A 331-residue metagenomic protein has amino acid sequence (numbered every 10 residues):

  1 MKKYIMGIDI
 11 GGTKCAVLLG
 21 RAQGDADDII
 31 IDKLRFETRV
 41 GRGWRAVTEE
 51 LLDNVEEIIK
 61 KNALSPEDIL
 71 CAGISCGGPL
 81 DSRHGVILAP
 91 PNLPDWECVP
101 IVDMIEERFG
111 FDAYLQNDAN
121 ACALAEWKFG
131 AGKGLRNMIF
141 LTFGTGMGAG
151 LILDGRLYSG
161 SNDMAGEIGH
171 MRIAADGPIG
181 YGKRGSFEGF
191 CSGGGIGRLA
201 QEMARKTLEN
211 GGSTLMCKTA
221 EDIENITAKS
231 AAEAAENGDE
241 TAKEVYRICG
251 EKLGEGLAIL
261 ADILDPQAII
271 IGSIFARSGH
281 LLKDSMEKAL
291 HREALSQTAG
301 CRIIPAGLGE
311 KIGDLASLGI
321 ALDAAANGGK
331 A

Functional and structural regions predicted by a protein language model:
M1-C71, D81-H84, D103-F111, K128-L135 (+1 more regions): ATP-binding/phosphotransfer module of carbohydrate and carboxylate kinases, centering on a glycine-rich
D32-F36, P91, S161: Short hydrophobic alpha-helix segments
T38-R39, D95-W96, A165-E167: A short acidic/small-residue loop/turn micro-motif
V86-W96: A charged helix-plus-loop insertion that forms the helical arch/lid used to bind and gate nucleic-acid substrates
A113-N117: General beta-strand structural signal in soluble alpha/beta enzymes
N120: Short alpha-helical segments enriched in small residues
K133-C191: Glycine-rich phosphate-binding loop of actin/hexokinase-like ATP-binding domains
